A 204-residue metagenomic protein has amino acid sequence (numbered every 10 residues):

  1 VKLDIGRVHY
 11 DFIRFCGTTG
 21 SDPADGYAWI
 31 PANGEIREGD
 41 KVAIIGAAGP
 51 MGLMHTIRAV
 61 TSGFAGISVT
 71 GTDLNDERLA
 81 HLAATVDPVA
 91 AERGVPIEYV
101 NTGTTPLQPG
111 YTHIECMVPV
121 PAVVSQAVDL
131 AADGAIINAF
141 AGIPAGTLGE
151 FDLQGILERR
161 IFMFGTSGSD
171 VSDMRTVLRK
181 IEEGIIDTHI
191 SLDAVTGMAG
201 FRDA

Functional and structural regions predicted by a protein language model:
V1-F12, A141-R160, T176: Rossmann-fold NAD(P)-binding glycine/threonine-rich loop
H9, C16, D22-A65, D73-R93 (+3 more regions): C-terminal hydrophobic helical "lid"/dimerization subdomain of Rossmann-like NAD(P)H-dependent oxidoreductases
R14, D40-K41, S68, I136 (+1 more regions): Residues that mark the start of a beta-strand
T18-S21, F140-P144, T166-S169: Short strand-turn motif at the edge of the Rossmann-like AdoMet-binding core
G46, M117-V118, A141: Glycine-rich, N-terminal phosphate-binding loop of Rossmann-like dinucleotide-binding domains
T112-E115: N-terminal Rossmann-like NAD(P) cofactor-binding module of classical short-chain dehydrogenase/reductase
A131-I137: Short glycine-dipeptide loop
